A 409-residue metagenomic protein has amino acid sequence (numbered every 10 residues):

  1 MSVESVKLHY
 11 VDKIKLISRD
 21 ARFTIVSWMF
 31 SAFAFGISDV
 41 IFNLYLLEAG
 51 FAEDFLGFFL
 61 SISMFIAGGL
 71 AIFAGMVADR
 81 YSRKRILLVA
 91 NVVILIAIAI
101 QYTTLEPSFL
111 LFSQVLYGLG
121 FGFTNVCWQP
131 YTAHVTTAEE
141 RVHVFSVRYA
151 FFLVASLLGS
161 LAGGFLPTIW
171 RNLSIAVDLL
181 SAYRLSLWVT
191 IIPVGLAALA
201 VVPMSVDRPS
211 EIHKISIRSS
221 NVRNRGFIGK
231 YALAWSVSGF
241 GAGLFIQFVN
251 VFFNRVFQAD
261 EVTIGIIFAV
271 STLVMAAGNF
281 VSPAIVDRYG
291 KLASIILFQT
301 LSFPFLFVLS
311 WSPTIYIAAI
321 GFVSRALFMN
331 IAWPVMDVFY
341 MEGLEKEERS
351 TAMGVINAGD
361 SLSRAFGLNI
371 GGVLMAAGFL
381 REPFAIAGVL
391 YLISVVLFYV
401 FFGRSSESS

Functional and structural regions predicted by a protein language model:
K7-I66, F227-F268: Helix-loop boundary and gating motifs at the non-cytosolic
M29, A97, S108-T124, I317-I331: Hydrophobic core of transmembrane alpha-helices in multi-pass small-molecule transporters, especially MFS/SLC-type
F58-M76, A269-V281: Central cavity-lining transmembrane alpha-helices of secondary-active solute carriers, predominantly the Major
L70-S82, P167, G278-G290, M375-A376: Helix-to-loop junctions at the C-terminal end of transmembrane segments in multipass secondary transporters
V92-E106, T300-P313, Y399: C-terminal ends and interior cores of transmembrane alpha-helices in multi-pass membrane transporters/permeases
T168, I191-S210, L397-F402: C-terminal membrane-cytosol helix-exit motif in multi-pass small-molecule transporters
T168-I191, V373-Y391: A membrane-interface helix-boundary motif in multi-pass transporters
